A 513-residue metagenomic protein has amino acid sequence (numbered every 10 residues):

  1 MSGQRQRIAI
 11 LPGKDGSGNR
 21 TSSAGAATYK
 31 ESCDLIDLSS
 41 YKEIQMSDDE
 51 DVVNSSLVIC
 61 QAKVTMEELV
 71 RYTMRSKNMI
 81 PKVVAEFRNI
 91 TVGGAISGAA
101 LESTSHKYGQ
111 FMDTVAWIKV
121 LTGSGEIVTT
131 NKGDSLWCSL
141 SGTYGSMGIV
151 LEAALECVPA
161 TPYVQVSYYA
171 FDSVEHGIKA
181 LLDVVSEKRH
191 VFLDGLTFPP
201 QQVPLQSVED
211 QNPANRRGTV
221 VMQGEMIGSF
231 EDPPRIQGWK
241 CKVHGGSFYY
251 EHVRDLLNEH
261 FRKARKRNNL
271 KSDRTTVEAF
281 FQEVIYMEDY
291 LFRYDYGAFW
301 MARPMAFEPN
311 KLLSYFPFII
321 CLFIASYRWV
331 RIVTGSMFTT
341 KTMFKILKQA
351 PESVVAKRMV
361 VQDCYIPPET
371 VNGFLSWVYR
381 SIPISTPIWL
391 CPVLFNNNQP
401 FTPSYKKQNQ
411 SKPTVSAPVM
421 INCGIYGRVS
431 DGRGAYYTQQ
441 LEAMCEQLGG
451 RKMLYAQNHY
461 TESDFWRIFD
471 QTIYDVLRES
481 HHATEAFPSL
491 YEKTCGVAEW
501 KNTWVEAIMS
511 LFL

Functional and structural regions predicted by a protein language model:
M1-L513: Noncatalytic alpha-helical scaffold of FAD-dependent oxidoreductases
